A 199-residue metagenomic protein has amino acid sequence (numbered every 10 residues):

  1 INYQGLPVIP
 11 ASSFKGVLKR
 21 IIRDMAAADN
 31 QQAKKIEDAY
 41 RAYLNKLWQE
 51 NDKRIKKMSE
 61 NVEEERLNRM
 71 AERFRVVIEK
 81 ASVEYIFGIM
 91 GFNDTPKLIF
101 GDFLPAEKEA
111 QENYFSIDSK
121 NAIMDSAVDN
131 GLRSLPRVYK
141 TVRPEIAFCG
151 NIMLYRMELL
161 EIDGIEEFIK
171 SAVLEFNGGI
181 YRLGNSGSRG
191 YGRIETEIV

Functional and structural regions predicted by a protein language model:
I1-N121, G131, L135-V199: RNA-binding basic/glycine-rich loop and surface signature characteristic of RAMP-family CRISPR effectors
M124-D125: Juxtamembrane membrane-water interface segments that cap and precede transmembrane helices
